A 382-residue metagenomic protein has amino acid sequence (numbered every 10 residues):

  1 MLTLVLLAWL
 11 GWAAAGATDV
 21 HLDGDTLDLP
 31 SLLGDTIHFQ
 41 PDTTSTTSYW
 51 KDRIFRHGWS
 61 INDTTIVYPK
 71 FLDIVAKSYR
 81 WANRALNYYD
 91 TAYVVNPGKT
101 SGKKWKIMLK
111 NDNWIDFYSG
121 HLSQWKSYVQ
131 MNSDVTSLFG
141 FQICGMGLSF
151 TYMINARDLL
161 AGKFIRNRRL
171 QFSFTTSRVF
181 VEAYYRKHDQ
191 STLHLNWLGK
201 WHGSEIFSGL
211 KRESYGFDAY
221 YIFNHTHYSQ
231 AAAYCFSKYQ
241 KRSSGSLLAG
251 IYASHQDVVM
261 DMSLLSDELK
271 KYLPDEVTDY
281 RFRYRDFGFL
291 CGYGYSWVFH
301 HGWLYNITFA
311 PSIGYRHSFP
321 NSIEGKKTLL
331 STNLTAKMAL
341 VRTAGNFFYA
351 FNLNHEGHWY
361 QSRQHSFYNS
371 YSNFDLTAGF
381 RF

Functional and structural regions predicted by a protein language model:
K51-D63, V67-F71, W81-R84, D90-K104 (+3 more regions): Short loop/turn motifs that connect adjacent beta-strands in outer-membrane beta-barrel proteins
S101-I107, S137, M146-L148, S177-V181 (+5 more regions): Outer-envelope beta-barrel architecture signal
I107-I115, I143, Y152-A156, F174 (+5 more regions): Transmembrane beta-barrel strands of outer-membrane/channel proteins
W114-L138, S149-K163: Surface-exposed strand-loop-strand hairpins of Gram-negative outer-membrane beta-barrel proteins
V129, Q256-K337, V341-N346, H358: Outer-membrane beta-barrel transmembrane domain signature
V129-S133, L160-F164, I206-K211, Y280-R285 (+2 more regions): Replace "Gram-negative outer membrane beta-barrel proteins" with "bacterial and organellar outer membrane beta-barrel
Q171-R283, N354: Outer-membrane pore/translocation modules
G216-A219, S370-F382: Outer-membrane beta-barrel "beta-signal"
